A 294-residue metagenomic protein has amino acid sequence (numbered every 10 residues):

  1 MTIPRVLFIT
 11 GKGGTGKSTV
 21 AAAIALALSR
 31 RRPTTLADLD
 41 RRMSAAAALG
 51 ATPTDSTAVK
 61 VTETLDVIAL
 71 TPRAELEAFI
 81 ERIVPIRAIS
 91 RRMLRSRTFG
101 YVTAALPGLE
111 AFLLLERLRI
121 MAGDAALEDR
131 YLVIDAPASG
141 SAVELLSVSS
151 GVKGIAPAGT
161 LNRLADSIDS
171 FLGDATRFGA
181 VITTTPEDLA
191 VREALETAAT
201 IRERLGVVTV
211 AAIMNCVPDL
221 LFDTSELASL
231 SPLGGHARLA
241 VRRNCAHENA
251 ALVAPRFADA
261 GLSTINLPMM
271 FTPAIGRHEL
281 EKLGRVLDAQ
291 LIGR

Functional and structural regions predicted by a protein language model:
M1-P4: Phosphate-binding P-loop
K12: P-loop (Walker A) phosphate-binding loop of NTP-binding proteins
T15, T19-A23, R30-R31, T35 (+3 more regions): Conserved catalytic-core segment of NTP-binding enzymes
L26-L94: N-terminal phosphate/diphosphate-binding loop that engages ATP/GTP or pyrophosphate donors across diverse enzyme folds
R73, E77, Y101-G108, V152-T160: Flexible beta-alpha connector loops of hexameric P-loop NTPases
I86-A122: ATP-hydrolysis module of ASCE/P-loop NTPase motor domains, specifically the Walker B Asp-Glu catalytic pair
A260, T264-R294: NTP-binding/hydrolysis catalytic cores, primarily Walker-type P-loop NTPases
